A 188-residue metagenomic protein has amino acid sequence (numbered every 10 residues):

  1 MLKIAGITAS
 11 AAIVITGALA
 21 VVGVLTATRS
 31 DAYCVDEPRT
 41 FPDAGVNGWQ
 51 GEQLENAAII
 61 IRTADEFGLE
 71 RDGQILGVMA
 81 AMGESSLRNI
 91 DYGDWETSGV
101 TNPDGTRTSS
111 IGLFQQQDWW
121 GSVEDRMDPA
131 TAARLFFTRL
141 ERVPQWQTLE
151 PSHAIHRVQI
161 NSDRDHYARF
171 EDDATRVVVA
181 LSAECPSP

Functional and structural regions predicted by a protein language model:
M1-I15: N-terminal export and membrane-targeting signals
A12-G17, H166-R169: Extracellular low-complexity, O-glycosylation-prone Ser/Thr/Pro/Gly-rich "stalks" and linkers flanking catalytic
G17-F41: C-terminal region of N-terminal signal peptides and the immediate post-cleavage residues of exported proteins
Y33-M82, S86, L181-P188: Export/targeting segments at the very N-terminus of extracytoplasmic proteins
V35-E52, S85-Q147: Peptidoglycan-targeting cell-wall enzymes and recognition modules
F67-V78, N89-D94, Q145-I155: Surface-exposed patches in mature extracellular/periplasmic domains of secreted proteins
G77-M79, Q115, R157-Q159: Soluble periplasmic/extracytoplasmic beta-strand elements of cell-envelope proteins
D125-P188: Catalytic and binding regions of secreted/periplasmic enzymes and modules that target cell-wall glycans
